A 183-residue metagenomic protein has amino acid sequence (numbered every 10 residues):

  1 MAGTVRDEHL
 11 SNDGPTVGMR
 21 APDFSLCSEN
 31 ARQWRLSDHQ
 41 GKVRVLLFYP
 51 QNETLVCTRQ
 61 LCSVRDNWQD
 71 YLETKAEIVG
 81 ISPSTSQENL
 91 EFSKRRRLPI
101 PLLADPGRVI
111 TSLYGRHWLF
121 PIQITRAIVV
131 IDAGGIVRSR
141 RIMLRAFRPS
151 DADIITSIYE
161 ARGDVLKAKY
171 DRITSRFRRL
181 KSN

Functional and structural regions predicted by a protein language model:
M1-N183: Chalcogenol-based redox active-site neighborhoods
